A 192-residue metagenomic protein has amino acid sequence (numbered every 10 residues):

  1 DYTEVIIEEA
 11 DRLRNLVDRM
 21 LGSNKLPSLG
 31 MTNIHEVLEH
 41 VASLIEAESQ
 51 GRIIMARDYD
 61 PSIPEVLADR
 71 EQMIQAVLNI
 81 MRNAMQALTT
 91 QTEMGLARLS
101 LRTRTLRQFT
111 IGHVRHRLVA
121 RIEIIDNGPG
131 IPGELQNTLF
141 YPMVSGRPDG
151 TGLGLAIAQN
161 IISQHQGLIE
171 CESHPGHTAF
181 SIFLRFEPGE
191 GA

Functional and structural regions predicted by a protein language model:
D1-D11, D18: Histidine phosphotransfer helical core of two-component systems
K25-S28, E65-A68, G146: Conserved micro-motifs of the catalytic ATP-binding
G30-A42, R102: A conserved beta-strand-to-alpha-helix junction within the catalytic ATP-binding
R52-P64, R104-L106: Conserved catalytic submotifs in the C-terminal HATPase_c
R117-V119, I131-M143: Short conserved segment of the HATPase_c
G154, A158: Short alpha-helical Gxxx[C/S/T] motif in the catalytic ATP-binding
